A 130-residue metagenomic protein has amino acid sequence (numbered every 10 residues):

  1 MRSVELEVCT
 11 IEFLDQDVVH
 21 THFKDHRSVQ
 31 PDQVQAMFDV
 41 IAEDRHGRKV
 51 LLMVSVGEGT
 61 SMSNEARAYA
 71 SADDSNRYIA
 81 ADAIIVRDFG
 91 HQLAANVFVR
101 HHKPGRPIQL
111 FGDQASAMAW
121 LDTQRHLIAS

Functional and structural regions predicted by a protein language model:
M1-S130: Amphipathic, Lys/Arg-enriched alpha-helical "gate/interface" segment within cytosolic domains that mediates
